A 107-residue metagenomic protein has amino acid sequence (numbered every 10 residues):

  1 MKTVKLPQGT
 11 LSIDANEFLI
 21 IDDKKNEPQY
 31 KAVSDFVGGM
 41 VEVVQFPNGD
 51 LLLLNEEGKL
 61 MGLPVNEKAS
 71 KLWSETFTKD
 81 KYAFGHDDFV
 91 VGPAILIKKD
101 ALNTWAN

Functional and structural regions predicted by a protein language model:
M1-N107: Short beta-rich binding modules
